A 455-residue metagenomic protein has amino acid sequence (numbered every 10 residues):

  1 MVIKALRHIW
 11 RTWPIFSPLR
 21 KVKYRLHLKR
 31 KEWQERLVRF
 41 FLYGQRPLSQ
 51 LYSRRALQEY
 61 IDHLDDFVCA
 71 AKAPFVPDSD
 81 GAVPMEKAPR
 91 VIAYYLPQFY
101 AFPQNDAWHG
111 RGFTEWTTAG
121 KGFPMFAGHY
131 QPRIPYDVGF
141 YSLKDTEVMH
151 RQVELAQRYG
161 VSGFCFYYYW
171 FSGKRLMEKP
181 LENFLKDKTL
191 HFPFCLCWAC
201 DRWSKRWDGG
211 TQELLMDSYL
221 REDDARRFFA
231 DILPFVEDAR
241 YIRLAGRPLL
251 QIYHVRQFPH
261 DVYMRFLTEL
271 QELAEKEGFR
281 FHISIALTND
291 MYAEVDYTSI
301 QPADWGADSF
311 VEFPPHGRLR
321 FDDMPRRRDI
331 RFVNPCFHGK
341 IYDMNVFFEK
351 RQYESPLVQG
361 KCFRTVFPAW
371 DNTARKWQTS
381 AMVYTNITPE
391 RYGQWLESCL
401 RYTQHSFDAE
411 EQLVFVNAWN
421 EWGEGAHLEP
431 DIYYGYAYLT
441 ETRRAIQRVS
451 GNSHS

Functional and structural regions predicted by a protein language model:
M1-V68: Membrane-proximal basic amphipathic "stem/tether" segments
R46-S455: Glycan-processing catalytic domains of CAZymes
